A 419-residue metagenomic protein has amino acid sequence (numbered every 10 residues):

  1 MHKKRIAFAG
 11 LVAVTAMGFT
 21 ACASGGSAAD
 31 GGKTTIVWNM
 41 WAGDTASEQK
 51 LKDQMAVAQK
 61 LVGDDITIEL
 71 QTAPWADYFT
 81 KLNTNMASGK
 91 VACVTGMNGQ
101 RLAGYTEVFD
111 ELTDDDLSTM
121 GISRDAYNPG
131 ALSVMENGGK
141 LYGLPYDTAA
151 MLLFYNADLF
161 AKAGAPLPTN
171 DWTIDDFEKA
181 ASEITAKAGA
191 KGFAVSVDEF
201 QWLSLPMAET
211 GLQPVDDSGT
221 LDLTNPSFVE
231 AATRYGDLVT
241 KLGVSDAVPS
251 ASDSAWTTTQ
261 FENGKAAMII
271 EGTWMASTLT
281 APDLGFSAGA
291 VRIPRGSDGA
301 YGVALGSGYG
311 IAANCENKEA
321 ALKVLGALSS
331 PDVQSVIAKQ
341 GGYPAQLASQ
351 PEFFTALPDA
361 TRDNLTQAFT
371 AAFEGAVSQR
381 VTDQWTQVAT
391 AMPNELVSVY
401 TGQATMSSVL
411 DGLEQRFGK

Functional and structural regions predicted by a protein language model:
M1-I36, D411, Q415-K419: Short, low-complexity disordered leader/linker segments with a strong preference for bacterial N-terminal type II
K60-A126, A163-G164, T259-Q260, A267-M268 (+2 more regions): Extracytoplasmic "Venus flytrap"/periplasmic binding protein-like
N85, A92-C93, G121-L159, K191-G192 (+3 more regions): A structural signal for short loop-to-beta-strand junctions that line the ligand-binding cleft of periplasmic/secreted
T106-T113, A131-P168, S196-D217, A304-G310 (+1 more regions): Periplasmic solute-binding protein
D114-Y127, N170, G192-F193, L212-T233 (+3 more regions): Short, solvent-exposed loop/beta-turn-alpha elements that line the ligand-binding surface or hinge of extracytoplasmic
A181, T220-P249: Glycine-centered hinge/linker elements that transmit conformational signals in sensory and ligand-binding systems
S277, S307, I311-D383: Mature extracytoplasmic/periplasmic domains
N364-R416: C-terminal capping/gating helix-and-loop segments adjacent to ligand/active sites or protein-protein/ligand interfaces
